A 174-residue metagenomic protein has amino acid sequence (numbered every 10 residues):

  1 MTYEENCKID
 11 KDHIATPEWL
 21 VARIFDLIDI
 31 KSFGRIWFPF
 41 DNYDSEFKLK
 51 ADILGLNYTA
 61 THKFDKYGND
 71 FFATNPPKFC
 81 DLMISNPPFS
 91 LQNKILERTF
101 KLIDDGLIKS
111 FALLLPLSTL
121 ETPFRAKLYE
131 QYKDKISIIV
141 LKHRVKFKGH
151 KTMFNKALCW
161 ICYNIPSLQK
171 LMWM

Functional and structural regions predicted by a protein language model:
M1-M174: Class I S-adenosyl-L-methionine-dependent methyltransferase catalytic core
